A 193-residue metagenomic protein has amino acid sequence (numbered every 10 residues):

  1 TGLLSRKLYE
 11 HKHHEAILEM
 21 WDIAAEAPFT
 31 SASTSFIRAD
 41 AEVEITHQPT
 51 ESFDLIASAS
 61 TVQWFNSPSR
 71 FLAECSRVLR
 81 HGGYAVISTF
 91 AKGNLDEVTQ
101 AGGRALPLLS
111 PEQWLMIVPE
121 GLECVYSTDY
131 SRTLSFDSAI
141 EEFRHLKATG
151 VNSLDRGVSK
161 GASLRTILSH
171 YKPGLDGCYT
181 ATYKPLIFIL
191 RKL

Functional and structural regions predicted by a protein language model:
T1-T46: Class I SAM-dependent methyltransferase SAM/SAH-binding core
A16, S52, L79-G83: Surface-exposed loop/turn positions
E44-I56: A short acidic, Gly/Pro-enriched loop at the edge of an enzyme's catalytic core that lines a small-molecule cofactor
D54-P68, T89: A short SAM/SAH-binding and catalytic strip from SAM-dependent methyltransferases
S69-Y84: A short glycine-rich, Lys/Arg-flanked "PGG" loop and its adjoining helix->strand segment in the class I
G82-A139, N152-A162: Conserved catalytic/acceptor-binding region of the Class I
Y126-L193: Conserved Class I S-adenosyl-L-methionine
